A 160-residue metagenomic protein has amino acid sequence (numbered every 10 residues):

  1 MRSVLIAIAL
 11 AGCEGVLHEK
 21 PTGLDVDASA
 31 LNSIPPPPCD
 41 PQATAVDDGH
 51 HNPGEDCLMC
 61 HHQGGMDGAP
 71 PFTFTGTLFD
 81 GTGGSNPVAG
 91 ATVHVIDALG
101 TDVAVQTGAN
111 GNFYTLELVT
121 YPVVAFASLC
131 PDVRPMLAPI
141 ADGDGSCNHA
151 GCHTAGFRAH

Functional and structural regions predicted by a protein language model:
M1-A7: Sec-dependent signal peptide recognition, specifically the positively charged N-region followed immediately by
L10-G12: C-terminal motif of bacterial Sec signal peptides marking the signal peptidase cleavage site
E14-G90, I96-H160: Sequence context surrounding c-type heme c attachment/ligation sites in exported
